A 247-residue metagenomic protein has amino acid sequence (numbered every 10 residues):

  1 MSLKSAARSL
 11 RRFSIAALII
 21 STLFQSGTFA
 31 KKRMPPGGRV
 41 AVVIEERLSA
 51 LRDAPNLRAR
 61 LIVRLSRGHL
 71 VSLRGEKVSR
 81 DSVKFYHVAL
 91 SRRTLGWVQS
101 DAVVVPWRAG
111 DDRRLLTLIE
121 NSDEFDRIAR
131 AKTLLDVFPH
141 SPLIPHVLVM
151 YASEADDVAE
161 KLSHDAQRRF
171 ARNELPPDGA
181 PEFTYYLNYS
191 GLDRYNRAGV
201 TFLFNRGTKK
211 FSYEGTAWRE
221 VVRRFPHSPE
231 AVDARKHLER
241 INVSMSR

Functional and structural regions predicted by a protein language model:
S2-I15: Bacterial N-terminal signal peptides that target proteins for export
F13-L23: Bacterial N-terminal signal peptides
K32-P36, H87-N121, D157, H164 (+1 more regions): Boundary regions of SH3-family modules and the immediately adjacent low-complexity/disordered segments in eukaryotic
R58, L134-H146, P177, T208 (+2 more regions): Short solvent-exposed coil/turn linkers within tandem alpha-helical repeat scaffolds
I62-Q99: SH3/SH3-like beta-barrel superfamily modules
D111-S141, K161, G199-G207: Alpha-helical segment of the N-proximal tetratricopeptide repeat
T117-E124, A152-A166, N205-T208, P226 (+1 more regions): Short coil/turn linking the two alpha-helices of tandem helical-hairpin repeats
D157-V222: Short coil/linker segments at helix-helix boundaries
